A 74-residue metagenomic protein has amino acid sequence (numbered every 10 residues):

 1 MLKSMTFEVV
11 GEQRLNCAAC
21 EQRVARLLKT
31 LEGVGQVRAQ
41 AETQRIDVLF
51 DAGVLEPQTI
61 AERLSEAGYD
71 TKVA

Functional and structural regions predicted by a protein language model:
M1-Q13: Short glycine-/aliphatic-rich beta-strand segments at the starts of folded cytosolic domains
T6-E8, Q22, E62, A74: N-terminal targeting leaders
F7, Q44-L49: A generic structural motif
V10-L28: Short, thiol/selenol-centered motifs that function as redox-active sites or metal-ligating centers
E21-A25, T59-A67: Short amphipathic alpha-helices in soluble, non-transmembrane regions that often serve as interface/regulatory elements
A25-T43: Short acidic amphipathic segments
D51-L55: Helix N-cap motif at beta-to-alpha junctions
G68-A74: Conserved short beta-strand edge segments in small beta-sheet-based binding/regulatory domains
